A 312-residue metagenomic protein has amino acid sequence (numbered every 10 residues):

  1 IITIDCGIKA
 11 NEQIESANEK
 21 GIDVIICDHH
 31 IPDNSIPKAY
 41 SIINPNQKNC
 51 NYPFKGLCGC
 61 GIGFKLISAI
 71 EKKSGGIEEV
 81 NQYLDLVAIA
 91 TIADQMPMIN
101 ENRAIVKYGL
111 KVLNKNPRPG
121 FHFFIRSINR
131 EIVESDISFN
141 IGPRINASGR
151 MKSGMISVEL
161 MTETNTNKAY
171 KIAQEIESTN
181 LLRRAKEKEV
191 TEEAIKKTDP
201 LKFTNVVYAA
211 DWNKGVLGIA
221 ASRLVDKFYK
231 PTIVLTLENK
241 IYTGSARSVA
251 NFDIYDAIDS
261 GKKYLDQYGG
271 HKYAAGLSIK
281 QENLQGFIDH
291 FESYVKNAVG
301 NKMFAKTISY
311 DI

Functional and structural regions predicted by a protein language model:
I1, K20-G21, K38, E71-E292 (+1 more regions): Hydrophobic helix-and-loop "lid/oligomerization" segment in the mid-to-C-terminal part of catalytic domains
T3-M96, I258: Conserved phosphate-handling catalytic cores of large alpha/beta enzymes
